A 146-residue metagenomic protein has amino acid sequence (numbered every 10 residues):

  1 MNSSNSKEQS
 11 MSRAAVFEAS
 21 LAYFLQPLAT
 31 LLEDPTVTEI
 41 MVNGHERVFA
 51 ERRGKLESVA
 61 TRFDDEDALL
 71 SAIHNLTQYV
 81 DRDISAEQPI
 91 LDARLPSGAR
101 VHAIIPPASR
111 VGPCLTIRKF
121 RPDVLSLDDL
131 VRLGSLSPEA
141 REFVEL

Functional and structural regions predicted by a protein language model:
M1-A60: N-terminal anchoring/assembly modules that precede and organize ATP-driven motor systems
D34, E51, E57-L146: P-loop NTP-binding catalytic core
